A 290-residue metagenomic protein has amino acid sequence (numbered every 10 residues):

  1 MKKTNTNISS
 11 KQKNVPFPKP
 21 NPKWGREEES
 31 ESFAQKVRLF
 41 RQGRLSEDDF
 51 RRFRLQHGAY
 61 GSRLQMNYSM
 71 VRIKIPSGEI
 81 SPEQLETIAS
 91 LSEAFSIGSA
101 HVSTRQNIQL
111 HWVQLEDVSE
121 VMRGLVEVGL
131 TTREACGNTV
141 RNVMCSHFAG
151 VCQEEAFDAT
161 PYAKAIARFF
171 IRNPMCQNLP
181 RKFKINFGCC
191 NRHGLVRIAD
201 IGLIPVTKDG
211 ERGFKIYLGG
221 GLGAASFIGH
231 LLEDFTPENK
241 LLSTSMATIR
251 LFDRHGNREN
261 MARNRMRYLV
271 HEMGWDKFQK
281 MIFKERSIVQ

Functional and structural regions predicted by a protein language model:
M1-Q290: Peripheral terminal and linker regions in Fe-S/redox and tRNA-modifying enzymes
